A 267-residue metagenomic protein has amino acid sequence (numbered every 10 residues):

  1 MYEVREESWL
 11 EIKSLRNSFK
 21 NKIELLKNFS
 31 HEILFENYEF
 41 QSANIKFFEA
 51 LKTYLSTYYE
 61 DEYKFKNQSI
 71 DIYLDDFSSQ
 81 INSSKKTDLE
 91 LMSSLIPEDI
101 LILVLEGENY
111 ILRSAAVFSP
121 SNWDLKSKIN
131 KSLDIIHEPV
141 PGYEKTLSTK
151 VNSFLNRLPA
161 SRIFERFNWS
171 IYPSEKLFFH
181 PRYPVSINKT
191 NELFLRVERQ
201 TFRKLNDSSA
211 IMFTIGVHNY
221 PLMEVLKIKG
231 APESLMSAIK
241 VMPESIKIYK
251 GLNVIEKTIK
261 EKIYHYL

Functional and structural regions predicted by a protein language model:
M1-L267: Extended, well-ordered protein cores
